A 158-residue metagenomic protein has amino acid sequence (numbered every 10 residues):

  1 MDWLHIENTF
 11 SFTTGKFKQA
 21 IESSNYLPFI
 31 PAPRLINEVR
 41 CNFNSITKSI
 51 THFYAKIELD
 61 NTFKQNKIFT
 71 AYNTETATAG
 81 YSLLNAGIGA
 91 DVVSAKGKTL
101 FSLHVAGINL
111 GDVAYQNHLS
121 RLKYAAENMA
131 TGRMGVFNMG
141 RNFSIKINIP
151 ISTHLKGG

Functional and structural regions predicted by a protein language model:
M1-Q65: Gram-negative outer-membrane beta-barrel transporters
L4-I6, F63-I68, A90-G158: C-terminal beta-signal and adjacent terminal beta-strands/loops of Gram-negative outer-membrane beta-barrel proteins
K18-P28, A71-A77, A130-G135: Extracellular loop and loop/strand-boundary signature of outer-membrane beta-barrel proteins
L27-P33, N61, T76-Y81, A125-M129: Short, surface-exposed linear patches
P28, I46-K48, A77-A79, S94-K96 (+1 more regions): Sterically constrained small-residue positions within well-ordered secondary structures of folded domains
F29-L35, T51, G80-L84, T99 (+1 more regions): Residues that define the transmembrane beta-barrel architecture of outer-membrane proteins
I36-F43, N85-D91, I147-N148: Short, well-ordered amphipathic alpha-helices
D60-I68, T74-N85, V113: Outer-membrane beta-barrel transmembrane domain signature
